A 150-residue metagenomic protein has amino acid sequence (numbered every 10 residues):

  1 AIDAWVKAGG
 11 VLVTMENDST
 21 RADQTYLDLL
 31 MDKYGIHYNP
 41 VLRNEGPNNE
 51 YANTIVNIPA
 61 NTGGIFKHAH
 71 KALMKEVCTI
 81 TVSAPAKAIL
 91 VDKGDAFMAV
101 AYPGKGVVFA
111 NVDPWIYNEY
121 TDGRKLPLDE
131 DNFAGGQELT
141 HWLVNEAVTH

Functional and structural regions predicted by a protein language model:
A1-M31, K105, N111: Short alpha-beta junction capping motif
G10, I55-I58, L143: Extended hydrophobic/Leu-rich segments
N17-P103: An acidic, glycine-rich "communication" segment
A86, V108-F109: A broad, low-specificity signal marking well-ordered, structured residues that form hydrophobic/aromatic
K93, V112-P114: Short, well-ordered beta-to-alpha junction loops that form the rim of enzyme active sites and present histidine/acidic
M98, F109-A110: A sequence-level detector of short linear motifs
G106, P114-H150: Extracellular ligand-binding/catalytic regions of CAZymes and related secreted enzymes and adhesion modules
